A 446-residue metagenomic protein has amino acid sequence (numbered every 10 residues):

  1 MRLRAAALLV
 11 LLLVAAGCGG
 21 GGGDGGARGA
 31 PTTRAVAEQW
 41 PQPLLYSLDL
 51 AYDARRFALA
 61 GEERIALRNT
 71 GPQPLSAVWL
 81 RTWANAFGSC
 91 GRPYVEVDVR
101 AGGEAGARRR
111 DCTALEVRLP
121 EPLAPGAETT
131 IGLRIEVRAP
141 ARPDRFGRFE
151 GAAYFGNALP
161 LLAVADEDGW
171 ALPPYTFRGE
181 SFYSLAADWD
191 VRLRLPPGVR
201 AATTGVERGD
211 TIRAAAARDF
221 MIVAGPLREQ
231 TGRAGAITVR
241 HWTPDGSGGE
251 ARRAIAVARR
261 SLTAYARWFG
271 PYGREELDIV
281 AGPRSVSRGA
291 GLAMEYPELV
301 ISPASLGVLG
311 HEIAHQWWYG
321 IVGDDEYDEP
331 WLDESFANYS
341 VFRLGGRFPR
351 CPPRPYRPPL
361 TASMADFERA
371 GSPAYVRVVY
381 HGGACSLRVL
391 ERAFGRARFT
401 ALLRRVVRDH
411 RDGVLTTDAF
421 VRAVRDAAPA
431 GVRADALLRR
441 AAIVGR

Functional and structural regions predicted by a protein language model:
A6-A16: Bacterial N-terminal signal peptides
C18-A60: N-terminal, polar/Ser/Thr-rich
L67-G71: Asparagine-centered strand-capping/turn motif at beta-strand->loop junctions
S76-A105, G156, R194, G198-V199: Solvent-exposed beta-hairpin/edge-strand motifs
G88-G151: A surface-exposed beta-strand-loop module
R134-V223: Extended, low-hydrophobicity, Ser/Thr/Pro/Gly-biased non-transmembrane segments
V191, I212, R228-E329: Juxtacatalytic substrate-recognition/specificity segment
D328-F394, R404, H410, L415 (+1 more regions): Acidic/His/Gly-enriched intrinsically disordered linker/tail segments that often contain short helix/coil "MoRF-like"
